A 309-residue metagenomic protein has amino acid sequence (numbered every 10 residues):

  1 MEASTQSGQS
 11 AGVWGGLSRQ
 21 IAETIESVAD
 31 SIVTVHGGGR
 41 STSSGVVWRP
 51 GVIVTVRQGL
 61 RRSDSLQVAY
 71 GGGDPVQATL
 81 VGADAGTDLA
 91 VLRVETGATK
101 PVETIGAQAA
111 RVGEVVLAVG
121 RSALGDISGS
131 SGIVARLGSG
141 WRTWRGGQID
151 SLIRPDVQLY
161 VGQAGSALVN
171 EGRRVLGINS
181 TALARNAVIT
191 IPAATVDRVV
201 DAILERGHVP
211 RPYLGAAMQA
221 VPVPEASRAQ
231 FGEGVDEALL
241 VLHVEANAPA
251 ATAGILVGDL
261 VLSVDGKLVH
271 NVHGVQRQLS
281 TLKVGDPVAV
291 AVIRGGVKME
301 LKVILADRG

Functional and structural regions predicted by a protein language model:
M1-G12, E23, R40, R49 (+3 more regions): C-terminal recognition in membrane/secretory proteostasis and scaffolding
Q9, I32, G38-S128, I153 (+8 more regions): Conserved active-site neighborhood of the chymotrypsin/trypsin-like protease fold
G15, R19, A107-A110, S128 (+1 more regions): Soluble non-cytosolic domains of exported or imported proteins
I25, S43-V46, S166-L168: His/acidic/aromatic-lined binding-pocket segments of jelly-roll/cupin-type domains and related regulatory beta-sandwich
A29-S31, A90, E95-E103, S128-N186 (+3 more regions): Active-site region of chymotrypsin-like
G37, R121, S139, S180 (+2 more regions): Short, conserved catalytic or interaction motifs in soluble domains
G51, G113-V119, L168-R173, A250 (+1 more regions): A structural signal for short beta-strand/turn segments enriched in small hydrophobics and glycine
G86, S139-T143, V175, A220-S227 (+1 more regions): Active-site/binding-pocket entry motifs
